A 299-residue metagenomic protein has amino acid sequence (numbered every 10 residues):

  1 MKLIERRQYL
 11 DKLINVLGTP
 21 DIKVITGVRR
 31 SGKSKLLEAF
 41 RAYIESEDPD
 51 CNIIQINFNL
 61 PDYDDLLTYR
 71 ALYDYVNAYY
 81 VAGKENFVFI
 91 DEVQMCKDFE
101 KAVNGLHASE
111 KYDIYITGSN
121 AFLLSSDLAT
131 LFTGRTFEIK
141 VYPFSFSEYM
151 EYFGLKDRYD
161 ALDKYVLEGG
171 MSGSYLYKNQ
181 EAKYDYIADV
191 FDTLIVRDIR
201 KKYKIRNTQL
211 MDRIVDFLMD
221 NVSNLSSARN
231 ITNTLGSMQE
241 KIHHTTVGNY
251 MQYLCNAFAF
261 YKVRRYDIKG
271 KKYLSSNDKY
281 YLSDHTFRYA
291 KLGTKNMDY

Functional and structural regions predicted by a protein language model:
L3-P20: Pre-Walker A adenine-sensing motif
I25-G27: Hydrophobic anchor at the beta1->P-loop junction of P-loop NTPases
S34: Walker A/P-loop
I54-N86: Short glycine-rich substrate-engagement loop in P-loop NTPases that contacts/grips substrate
E100-I116, N120-A121, A129-T130: Conserved catalytic/switch belt of AAA+ P-loop NTPases
S119-A121, S126-L225, R229, A259: Interdomain motor-coupling "hinge/lid" segment immediately C-terminal to the ATP-binding subdomain of NTP-driven enzymes
Q180-Y299: Accessory nucleic acid-recognition modules appended to NTPase machines
